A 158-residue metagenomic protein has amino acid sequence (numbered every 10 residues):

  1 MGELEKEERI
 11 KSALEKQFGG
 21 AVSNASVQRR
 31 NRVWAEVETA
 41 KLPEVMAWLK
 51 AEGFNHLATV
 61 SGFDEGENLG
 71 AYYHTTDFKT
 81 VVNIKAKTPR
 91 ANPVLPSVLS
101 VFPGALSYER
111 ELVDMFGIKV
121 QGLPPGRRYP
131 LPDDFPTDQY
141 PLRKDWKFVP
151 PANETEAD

Functional and structural regions predicted by a protein language model:
M1-D158: Terminal low-complexity/charged segments
